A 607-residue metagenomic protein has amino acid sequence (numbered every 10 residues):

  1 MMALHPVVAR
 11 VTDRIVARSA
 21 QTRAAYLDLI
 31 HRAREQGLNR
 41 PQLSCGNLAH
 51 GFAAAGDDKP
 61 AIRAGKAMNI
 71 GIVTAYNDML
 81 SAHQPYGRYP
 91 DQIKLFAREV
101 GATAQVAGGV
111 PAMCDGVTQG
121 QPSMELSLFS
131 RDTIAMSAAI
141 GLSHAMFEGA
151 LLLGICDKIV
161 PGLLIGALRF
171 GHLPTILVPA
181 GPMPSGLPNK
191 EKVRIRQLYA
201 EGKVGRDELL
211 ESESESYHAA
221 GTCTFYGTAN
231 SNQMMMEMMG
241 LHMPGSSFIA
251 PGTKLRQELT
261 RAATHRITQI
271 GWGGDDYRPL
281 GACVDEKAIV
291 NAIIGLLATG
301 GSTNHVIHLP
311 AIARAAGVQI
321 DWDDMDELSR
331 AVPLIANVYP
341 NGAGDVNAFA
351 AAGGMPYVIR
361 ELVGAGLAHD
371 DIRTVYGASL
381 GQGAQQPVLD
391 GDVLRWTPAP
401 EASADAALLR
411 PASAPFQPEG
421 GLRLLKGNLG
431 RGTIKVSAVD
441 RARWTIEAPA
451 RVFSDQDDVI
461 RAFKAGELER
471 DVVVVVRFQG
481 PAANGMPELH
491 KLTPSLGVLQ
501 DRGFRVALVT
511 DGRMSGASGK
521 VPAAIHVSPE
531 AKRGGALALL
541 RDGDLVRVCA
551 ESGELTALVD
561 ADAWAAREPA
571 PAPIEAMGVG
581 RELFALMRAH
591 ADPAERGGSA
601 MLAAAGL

Functional and structural regions predicted by a protein language model:
M1-D78, A82, D91-G108, Q121-S123 (+5 more regions): Catalytic or ion-coupling anion/metal-binding cores of large enzyme and transporter domains
A107-A145: N-terminal small/polar loop signature for handling phosphorylated ligands or for N-terminal nucleophile
G141-L163, I176-V178: A short, small-residue-rich loop immediately preceding and capping a beta-strand
